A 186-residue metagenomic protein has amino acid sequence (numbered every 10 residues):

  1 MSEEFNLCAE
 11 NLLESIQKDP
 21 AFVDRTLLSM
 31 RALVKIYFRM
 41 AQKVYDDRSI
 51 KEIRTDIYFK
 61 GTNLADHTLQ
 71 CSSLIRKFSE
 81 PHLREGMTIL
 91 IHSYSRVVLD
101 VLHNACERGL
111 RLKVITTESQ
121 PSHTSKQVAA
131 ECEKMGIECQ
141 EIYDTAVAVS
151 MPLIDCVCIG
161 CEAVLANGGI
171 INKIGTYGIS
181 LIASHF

Functional and structural regions predicted by a protein language model:
M1-I57: Long amphipathic alpha-helical segments
N6-L13, R31-F38, E80, L99 (+4 more regions): Predominant activation on well-ordered alpha-helical scaffold segments within soluble catalytic domains
I57-A65: Short glycine/proline- and acidic residue-enriched helix-loop micro-motifs that form flexible lids or anion-recognition
H67-R84: A short, well-structured juxtamembrane/interface segment
G86-M87, L112: Nucleotide donor/acceptor-binding cores
T88-V98, P121: Gly/Ser/Thr-rich loops at beta-strand to alpha-helix junctions that form or flank small-molecule/cofactor-binding
D100, A105-R111, T117-F186: Conserved phosphate- and dinucleotide-binding cores of soluble alpha/beta proteins, encompassing both enzyme active
